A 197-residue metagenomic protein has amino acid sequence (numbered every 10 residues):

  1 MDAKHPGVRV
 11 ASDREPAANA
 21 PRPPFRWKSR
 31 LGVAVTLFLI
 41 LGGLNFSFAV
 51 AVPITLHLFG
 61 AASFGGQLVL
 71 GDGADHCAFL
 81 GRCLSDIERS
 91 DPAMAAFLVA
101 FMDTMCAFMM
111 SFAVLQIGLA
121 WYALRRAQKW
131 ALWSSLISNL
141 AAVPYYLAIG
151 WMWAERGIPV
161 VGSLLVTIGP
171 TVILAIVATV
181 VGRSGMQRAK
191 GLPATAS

Functional and structural regions predicted by a protein language model:
D2, V8-S197: Topology signature of small-to-medium multi-pass alpha-helical membrane proteins
